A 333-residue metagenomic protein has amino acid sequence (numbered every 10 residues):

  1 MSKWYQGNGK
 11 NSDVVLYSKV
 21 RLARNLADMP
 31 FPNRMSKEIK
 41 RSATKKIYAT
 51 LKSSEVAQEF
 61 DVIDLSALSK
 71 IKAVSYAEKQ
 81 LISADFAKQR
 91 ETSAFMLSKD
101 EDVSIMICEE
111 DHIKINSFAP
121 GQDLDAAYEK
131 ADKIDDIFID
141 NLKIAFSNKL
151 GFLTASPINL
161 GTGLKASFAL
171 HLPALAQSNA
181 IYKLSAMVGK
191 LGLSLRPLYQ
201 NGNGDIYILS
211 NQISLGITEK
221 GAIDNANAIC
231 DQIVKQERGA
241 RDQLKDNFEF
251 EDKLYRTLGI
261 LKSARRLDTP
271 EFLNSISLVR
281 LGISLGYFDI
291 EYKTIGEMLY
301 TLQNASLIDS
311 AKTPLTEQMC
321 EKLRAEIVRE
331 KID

Functional and structural regions predicted by a protein language model:
M1-K149, L164, S178, Y182-S185 (+1 more regions): Long, Pro/Ser/Thr-rich low-complexity/intrinsically disordered regulatory tracts in eukaryotic proteins
G151-A169: Conserved phosphate/anionic-ligand binding catalytic regions in large, soluble enzymes, centered on
